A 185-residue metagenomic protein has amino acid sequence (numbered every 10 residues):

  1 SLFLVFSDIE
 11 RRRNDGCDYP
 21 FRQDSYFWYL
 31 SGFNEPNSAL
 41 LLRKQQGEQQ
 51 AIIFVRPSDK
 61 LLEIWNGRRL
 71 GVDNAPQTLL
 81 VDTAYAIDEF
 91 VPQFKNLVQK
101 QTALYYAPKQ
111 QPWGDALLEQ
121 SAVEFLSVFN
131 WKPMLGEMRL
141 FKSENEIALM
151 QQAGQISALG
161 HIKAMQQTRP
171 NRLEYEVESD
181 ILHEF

Functional and structural regions predicted by a protein language model:
S1-G160: A composition/biophysics-driven feature that prefers long, compositionally simple stretches
K142-F185: Active-site pocket-lining segments that scaffold enzyme catalytic pockets across diverse folds
